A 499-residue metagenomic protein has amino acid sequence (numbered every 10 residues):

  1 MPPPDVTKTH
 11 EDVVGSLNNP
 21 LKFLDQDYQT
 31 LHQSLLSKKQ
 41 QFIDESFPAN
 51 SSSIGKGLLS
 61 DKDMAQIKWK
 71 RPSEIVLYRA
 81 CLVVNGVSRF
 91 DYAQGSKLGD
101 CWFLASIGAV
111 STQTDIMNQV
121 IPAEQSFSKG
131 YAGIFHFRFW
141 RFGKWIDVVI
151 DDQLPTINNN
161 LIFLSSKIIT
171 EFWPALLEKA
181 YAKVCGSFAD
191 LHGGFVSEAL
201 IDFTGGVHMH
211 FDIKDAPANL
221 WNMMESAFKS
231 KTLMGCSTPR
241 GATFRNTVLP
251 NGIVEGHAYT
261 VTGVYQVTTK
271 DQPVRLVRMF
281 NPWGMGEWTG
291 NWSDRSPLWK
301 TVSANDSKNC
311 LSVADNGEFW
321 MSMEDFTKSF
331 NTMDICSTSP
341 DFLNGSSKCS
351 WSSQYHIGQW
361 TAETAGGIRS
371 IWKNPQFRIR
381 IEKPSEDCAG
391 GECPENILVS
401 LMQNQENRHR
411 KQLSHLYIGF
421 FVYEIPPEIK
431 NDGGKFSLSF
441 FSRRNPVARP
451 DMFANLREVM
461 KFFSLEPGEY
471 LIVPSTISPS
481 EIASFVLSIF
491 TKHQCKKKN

Functional and structural regions predicted by a protein language model:
M1-N499: Structured alpha-helical subdomains that flank or immediately precede key functional sites
